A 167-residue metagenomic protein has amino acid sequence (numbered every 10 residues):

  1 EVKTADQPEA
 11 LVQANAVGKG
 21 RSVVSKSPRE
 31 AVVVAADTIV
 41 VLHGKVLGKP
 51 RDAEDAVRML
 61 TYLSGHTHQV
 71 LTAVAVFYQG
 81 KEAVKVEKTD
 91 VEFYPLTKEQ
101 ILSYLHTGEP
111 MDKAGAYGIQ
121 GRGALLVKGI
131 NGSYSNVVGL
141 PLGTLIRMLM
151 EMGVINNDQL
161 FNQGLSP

Functional and structural regions predicted by a protein language model:
E1-V2: Conserved active-site segments centered on acidic
D6-P167: Anionic-ligand binding patches
